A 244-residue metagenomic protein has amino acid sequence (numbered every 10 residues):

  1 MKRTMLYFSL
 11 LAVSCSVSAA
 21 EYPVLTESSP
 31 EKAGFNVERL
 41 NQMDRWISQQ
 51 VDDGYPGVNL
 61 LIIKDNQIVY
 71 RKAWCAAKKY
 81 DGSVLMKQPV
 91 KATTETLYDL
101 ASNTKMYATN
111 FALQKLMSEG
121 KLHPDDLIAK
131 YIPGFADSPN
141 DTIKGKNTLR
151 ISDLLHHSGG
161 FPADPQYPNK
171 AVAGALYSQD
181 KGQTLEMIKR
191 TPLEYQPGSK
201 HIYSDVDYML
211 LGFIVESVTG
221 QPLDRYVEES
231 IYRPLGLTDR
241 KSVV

Functional and structural regions predicted by a protein language model:
T4-V13: Sec-dependent N-terminal signal peptides
S14-S18: N-terminal signal peptide c-region/cleavage motif recognized by signal peptidases
E21-K32, Q166-N169: Short, contiguous pre-domain boundary segments
S28, A92-T96, P168-N169, T191-P197 (+1 more regions): Flexible glycine/proline-enriched surface loops and loop-helix/loop-strand junctions
S28-Y98, K121, A136-S138, R190: Short, conserved catalytic-motif segment at the N-terminal edge
N41, I47-S48, N66, K72 (+2 more regions): Active-site SXXK
M86-K87, G182-E194: The feature captures the short pre-catalytic strand/loop hairpin that immediately precedes and shapes the active-site
Q88-T94, D99-N103, L116-Q166, R190-P192 (+1 more regions): Active-site helix/loop module of the DD-peptidase/beta-lactamase fold, centered on the serine-lysine SxxK catalytic
